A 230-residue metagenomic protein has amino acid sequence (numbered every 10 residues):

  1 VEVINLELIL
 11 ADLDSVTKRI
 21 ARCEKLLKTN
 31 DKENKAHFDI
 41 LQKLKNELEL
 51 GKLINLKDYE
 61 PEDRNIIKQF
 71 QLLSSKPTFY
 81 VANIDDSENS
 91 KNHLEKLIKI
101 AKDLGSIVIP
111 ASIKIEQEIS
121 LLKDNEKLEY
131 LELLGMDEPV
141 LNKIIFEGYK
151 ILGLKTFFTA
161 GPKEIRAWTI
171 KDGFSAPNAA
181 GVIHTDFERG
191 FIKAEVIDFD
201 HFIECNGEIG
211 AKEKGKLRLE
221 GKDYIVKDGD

Functional and structural regions predicted by a protein language model:
V1-L8: Conserved P-loop NTPase nucleotide-binding/switch module
L8-A11, A36: A generic short alpha-helical patch detector that favors 3-5-residue windows in or near N-terminal regions
L13-I20: Conserved phosphoryl-transfer catalytic core
R22-I225: C-terminal-of-GTPase-core extension/linker across diverse P-loop GTPases
K227-D230: Structural motif
